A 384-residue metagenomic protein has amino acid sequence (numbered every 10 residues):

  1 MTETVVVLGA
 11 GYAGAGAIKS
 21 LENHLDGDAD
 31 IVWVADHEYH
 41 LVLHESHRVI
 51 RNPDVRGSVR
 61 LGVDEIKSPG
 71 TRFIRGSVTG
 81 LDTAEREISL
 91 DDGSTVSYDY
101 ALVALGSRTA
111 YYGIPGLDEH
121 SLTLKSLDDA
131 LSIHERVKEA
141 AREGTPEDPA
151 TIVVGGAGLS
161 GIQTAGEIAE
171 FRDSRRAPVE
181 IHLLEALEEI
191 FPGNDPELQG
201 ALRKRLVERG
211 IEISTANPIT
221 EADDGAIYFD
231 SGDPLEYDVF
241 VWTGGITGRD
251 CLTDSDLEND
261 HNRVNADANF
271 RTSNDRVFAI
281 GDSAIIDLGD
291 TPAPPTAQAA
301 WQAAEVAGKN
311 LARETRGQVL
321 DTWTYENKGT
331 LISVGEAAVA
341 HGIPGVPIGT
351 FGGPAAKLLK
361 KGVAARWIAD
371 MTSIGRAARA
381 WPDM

Functional and structural regions predicted by a protein language model:
M1-R72, Q163-N194: Beta1-alpha1 glycine-rich phosphate/pyrophosphate-binding loop at the start of Rossmann-like nucleotide-binding domains
E3, A29, R86, Y100 (+2 more regions): Nucleotide donor/acceptor-binding cores
V6-L8, V96-R108, L235-I246, A304: Short hydrophobic core segments
L25, A303-M384: C-terminal, flexible cofactor-proximal segment of oxidoreductases
T71-A150, V241: FAD-binding core/adjacent interface of flavoenzyme oxidoreductases
R72-G80, D173-N265: A Rossmann-like FAD-binding core segment of flavoenzymes
E119-D148, G225-A226, P234-Q302, K309 (+1 more regions): FAD-site-proximal beta/loop scaffold in flavoenzymes
I133-I181: Rossmann-like NAD(P)H-binding beta-loop-alpha module
